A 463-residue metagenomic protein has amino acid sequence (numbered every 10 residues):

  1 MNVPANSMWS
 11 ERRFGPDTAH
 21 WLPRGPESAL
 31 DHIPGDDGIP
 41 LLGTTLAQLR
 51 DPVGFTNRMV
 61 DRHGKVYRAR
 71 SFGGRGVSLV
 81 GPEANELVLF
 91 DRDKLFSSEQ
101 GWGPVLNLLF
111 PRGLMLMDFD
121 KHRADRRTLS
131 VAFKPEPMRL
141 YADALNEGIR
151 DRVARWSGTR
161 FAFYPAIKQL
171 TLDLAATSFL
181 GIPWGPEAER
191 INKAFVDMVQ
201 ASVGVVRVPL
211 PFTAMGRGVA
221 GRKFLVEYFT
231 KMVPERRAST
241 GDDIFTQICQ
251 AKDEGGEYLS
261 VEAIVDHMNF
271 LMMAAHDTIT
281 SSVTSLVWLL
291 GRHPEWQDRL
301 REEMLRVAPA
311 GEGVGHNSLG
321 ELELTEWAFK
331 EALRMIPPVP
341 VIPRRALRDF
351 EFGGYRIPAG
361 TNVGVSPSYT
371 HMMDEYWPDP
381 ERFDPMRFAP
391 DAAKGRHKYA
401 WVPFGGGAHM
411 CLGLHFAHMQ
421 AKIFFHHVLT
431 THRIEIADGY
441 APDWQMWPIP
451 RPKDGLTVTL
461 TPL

Functional and structural regions predicted by a protein language model:
R12-R13, A19-L22, P26-D61, Y67 (+8 more regions): Cytochrome P450 catalytic-domain helical core, especially the substrate-recognition surface and oxygen-activation
I33-G38, A142, N146, K193-V196 (+9 more regions): Cytochrome P450 I-helix active-site segment
T45-G64, E227, K231, G311-G353 (+1 more regions): Conserved cytochrome P450 K-helix E-x-x-R motif and the immediately C-terminal K′/meander segment
G81, A275, G360: Short, conserved phosphate/pyrophosphate- and ester-handling motifs at nucleotide-, phospho-/glycolipid
P183-W184, V203, M232-D243, E295 (+4 more regions): Proline-centered turn/helix-capping motifs that create local helix->coil transitions or kinks
M273-D277, K398-G439: Cytochrome P450 heme-iron axial ligand motif
T278-Q297, R301-E303, H415-T430: Cytochrome P450 catalytic-core helices
V365-A392: Conserved cytochrome P450 K-helix/beta-meander segment immediately N-terminal to the heme-binding cysteine loop
